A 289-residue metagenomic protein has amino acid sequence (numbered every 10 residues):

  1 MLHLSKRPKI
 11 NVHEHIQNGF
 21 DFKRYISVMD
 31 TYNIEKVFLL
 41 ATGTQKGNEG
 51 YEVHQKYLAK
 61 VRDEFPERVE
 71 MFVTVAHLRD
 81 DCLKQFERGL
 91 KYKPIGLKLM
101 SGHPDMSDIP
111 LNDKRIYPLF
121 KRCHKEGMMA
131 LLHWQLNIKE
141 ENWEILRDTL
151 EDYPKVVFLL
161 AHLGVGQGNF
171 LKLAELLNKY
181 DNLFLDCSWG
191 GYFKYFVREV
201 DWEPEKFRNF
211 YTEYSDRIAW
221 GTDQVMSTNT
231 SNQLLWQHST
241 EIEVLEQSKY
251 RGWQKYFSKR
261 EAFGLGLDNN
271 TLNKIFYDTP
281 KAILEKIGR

Functional and structural regions predicted by a protein language model:
M1-Y57: An N-terminally biased module of ancient metal coordination in phosphate/nucleic-acid-related enzymes
I10-E14, V37-L39, V69-V73, I95-L99 (+4 more regions): Hydrophobic faces of well-ordered beta-strands that scaffold small-molecule active sites in alpha/beta enzyme cores
H13, M29, L58, G89 (+7 more regions): Conserved, mostly hydrophobic/aromatic
Q17-F20, T44-G47, H77-D81, H103-M106 (+4 more regions): Active-site environment of divalent metal-dependent phosphoester hydrolases
F20, V165-R289: H/E-rich (His + Asp/Glu) clusters that bind or coordinate divalent metals
F22-K23, Y51, C82-G89, I109-N112 (+3 more regions): Distinct, well-ordered alpha-helical segments
N33-E35, K91-G96, K125-M129, D152-V157 (+2 more regions): Glycine-enriched alpha-helix->loop->beta-strand junction motifs that scaffold or abut catalytic
T44, Y51-N137, D181, G191-Y192 (+1 more regions): Active-site gating/metal-coordination segments in enzymes
